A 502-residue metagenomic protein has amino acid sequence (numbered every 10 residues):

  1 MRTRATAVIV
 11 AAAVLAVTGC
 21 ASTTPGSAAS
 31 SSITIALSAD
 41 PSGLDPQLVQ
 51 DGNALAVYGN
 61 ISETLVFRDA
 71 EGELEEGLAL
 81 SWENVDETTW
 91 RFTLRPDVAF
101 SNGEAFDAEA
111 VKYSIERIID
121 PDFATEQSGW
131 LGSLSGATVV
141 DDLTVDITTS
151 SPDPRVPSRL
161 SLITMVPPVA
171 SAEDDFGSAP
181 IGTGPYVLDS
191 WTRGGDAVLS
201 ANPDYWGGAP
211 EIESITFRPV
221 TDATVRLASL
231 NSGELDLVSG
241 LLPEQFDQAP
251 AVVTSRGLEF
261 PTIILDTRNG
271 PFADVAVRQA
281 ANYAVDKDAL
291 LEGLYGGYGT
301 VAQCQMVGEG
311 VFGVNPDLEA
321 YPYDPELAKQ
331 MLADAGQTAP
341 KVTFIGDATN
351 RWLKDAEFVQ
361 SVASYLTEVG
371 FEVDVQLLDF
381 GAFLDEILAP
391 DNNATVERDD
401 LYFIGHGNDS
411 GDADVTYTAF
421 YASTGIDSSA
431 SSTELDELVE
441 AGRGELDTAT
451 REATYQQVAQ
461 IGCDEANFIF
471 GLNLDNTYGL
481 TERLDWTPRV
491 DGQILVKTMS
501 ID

Functional and structural regions predicted by a protein language model:
V14, T192, V285-F312, K354-S361 (+1 more regions): Detector for C-terminal structural segments
L37-D86, E116, I181: N-terminal lobe/hinge region of extracytoplasmic solute-binding protein
L80-A124, D146, P271: Aromatic- and charge-enriched surface segment that lines or borders ligand/interaction sites
E83, T89-T93, Q127-V169, S190: Surface-exposed binding/hinge segments that line and control ligand-binding clefts or catalytic entry sites
S158-P210, S214, T224: Gly/Pro-rich hinge or "lid" segments in bacterial periplasmic/extracellular proteins
N202-F246: Ligand-site clamp/hinge motif
V301-D334, N350-E357: Structural transition elements
A333-H406: Ligand/substrate-recognition segments at binding pockets and active sites
